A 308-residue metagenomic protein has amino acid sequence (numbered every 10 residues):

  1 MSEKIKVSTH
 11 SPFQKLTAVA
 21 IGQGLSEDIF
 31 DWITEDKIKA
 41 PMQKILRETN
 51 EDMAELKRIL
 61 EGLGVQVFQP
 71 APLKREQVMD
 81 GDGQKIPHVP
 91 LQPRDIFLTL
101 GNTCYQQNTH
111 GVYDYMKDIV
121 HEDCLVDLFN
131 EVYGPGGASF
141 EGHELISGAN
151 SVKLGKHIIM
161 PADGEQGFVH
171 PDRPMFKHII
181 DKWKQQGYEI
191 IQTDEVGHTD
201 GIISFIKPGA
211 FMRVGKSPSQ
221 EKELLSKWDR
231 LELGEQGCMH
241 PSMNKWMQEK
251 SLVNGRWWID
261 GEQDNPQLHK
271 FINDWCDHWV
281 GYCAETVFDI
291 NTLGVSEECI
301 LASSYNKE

Functional and structural regions predicted by a protein language model:
M1-E308: The feature marks the mature, well-folded catalytic cores of soluble enzymes
